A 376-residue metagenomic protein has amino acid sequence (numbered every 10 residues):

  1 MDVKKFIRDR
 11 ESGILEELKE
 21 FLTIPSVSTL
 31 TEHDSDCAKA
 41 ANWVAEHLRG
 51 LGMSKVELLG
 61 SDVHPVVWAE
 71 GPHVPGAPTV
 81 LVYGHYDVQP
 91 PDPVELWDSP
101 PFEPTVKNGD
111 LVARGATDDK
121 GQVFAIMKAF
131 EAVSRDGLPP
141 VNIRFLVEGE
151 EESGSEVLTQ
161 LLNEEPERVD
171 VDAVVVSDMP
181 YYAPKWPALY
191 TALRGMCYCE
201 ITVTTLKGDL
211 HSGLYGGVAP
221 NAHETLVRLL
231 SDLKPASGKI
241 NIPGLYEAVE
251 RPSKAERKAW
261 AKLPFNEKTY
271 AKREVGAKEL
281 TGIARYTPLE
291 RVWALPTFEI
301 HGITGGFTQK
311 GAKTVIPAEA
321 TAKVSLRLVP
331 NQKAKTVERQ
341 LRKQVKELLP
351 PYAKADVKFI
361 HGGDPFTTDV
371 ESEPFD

Functional and structural regions predicted by a protein language model:
M1-V94, E319, K323: N-terminal helical capping/dimerization or prosegment-like subdomains of hydrolases acting on amide or phosphate bonds
D2, Y181-P184, Y198-E200, T204-D376: Metal-dependent amide/peptide-bond hydrolase catalytic core, centered on the "pita-bread" metallohydrolase fold
E11, L22, L48, G52 (+5 more regions): Structural signal for hydrophobic packing residues in well-ordered secondary-structure cores of soluble enzyme domains
L58, P140-E148, V174-V175, I242-E247 (+1 more regions): Beta-strand segments within the central parallel beta-sheet cores of soluble alpha/beta enzyme folds
A77-V147, E167: Active-site metal-coordination/substrate-binding segment of hydrolases, especially metallo-dependent peptidases
L96, G137-L138, Y190-M196, V292 (+1 more regions): Short glycine/proline-enriched loop/turn "hinge" motifs that connect secondary-structure elements and lie
K120-G137, S153-N163, P220-D232: Active-site-proximal alpha-helical scaffold in enzymes
P140-P220: Histidine/acidic-residue-rich, glycine-tolerant segments that coordinate divalent metal ions
